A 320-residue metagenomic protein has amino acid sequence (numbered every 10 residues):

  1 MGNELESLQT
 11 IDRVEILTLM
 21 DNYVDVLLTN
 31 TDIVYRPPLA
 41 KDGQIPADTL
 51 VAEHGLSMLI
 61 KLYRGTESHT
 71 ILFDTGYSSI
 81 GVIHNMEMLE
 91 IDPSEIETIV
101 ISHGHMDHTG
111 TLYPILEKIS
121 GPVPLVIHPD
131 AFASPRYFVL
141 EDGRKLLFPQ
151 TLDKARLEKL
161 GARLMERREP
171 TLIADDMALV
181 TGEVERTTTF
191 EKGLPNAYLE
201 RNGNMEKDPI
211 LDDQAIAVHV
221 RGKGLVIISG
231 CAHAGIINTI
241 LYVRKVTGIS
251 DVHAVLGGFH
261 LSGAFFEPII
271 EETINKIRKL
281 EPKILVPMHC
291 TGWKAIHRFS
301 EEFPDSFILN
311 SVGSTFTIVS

Functional and structural regions predicted by a protein language model:
M1-R36, T171-T181: N-terminal amphipathic/basic leader segments beginning at the initiator methionine
E15-L19, T70-D74, A178-V184, L225-C231: Active-site-proximal beta-strand elements of phosphoester/diester hydrolases
M20-N22, T75-Y77, G104, P129-A131 (+4 more regions): Active-site metal-binding loops of divalent metal-dependent hydrolases
N22-D25, N30-L89, P209, D213-I228: Conserved beta-strand hairpin/beta-sheet module of binuclear metal-dependent hydrolase folds, prominently
L28-N30, R136-L140, E267, F299: Short acidic, glycine/serine/threonine-rich loops at helix termini
I80-I127, F132, T247-A254: Active-site metal-binding motif and surrounding structural segment of the metallo-beta-lactamase
M106-T109, P124, G203-V312: Cap/insert and terminal regions of metallo-dependent hydrolase folds
A131-Q214, I308-V319: Metallo-beta-lactamase
